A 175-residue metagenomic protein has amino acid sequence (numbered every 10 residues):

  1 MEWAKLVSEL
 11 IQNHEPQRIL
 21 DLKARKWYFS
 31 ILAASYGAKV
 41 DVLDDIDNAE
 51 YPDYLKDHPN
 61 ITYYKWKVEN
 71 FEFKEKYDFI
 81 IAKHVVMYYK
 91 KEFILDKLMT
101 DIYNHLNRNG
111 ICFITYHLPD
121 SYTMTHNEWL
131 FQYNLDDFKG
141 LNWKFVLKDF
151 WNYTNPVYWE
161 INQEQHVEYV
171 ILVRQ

Functional and structural regions predicted by a protein language model:
M1-H14, K26-Y36, V40-P59, K65-E72 (+2 more regions): Class I (Rossmann-like) S-adenosyl-L-methionine-dependent methyltransferase catalytic domain, capturing the SAM-binding
K23: Conserved S-adenosyl-L-methionine
I81: A conserved beta-strand element that flanks and buttresses the S-adenosyl-L-methionine
H84-Y88: Short catalytic micro-motifs in class I SAM-dependent methyltransferases
D96-R108: A short glycine-rich, Lys/Arg-flanked "PGG" loop and its adjoining helix->strand segment in the class I
